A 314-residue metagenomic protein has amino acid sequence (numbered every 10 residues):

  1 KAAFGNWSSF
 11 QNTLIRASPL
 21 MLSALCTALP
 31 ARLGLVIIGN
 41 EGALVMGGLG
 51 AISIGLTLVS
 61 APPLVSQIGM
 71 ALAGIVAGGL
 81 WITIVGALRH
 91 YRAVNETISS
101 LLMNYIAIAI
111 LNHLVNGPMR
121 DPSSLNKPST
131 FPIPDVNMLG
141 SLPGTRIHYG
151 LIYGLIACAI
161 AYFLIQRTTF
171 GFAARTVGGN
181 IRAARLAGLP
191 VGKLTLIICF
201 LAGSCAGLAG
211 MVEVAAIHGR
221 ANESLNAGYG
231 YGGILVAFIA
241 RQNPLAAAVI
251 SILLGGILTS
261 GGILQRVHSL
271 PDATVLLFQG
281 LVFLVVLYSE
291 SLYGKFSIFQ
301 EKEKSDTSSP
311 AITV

Functional and structural regions predicted by a protein language model:
A2-T57, A71, I75-V94, A183 (+2 more regions): Single transmembrane alpha-helix segments in multi-pass membrane proteins
W7, E96-R167, R220, E301 (+2 more regions): Transmembrane helix-bundle core of multi-pass membrane transporters and related energy-transducing complexes
N12, R16, N40-G48, S66 (+5 more regions): Alpha-helical transmembrane segments of multi-pass membrane proteins, especially transporters and channels
L20-A28, G48-I54, I75-L80, I84 (+6 more regions): Hydrophobic core segments of alpha-helical transmembrane domains in multi-pass membrane transport and ion-translocation
A31-G39, V59-N126, R167, G228 (+1 more regions): Short loop segments and helix-boundary regions at transmembrane helix junctions of multi-pass inner-membrane proteins
A43, S60, P143-R220, P244-L245 (+2 more regions): Helix-loop-helix "hairpin" substructures at the membrane interface of multi-pass membrane proteins
A159, G179, L186-K193, L235 (+1 more regions): Cytosolic-side transmembrane-helix boundaries in multi-pass membrane proteins
F200, A206, V212-G280: Transmembrane alpha-helical segments in multi-pass inner-membrane proteins
